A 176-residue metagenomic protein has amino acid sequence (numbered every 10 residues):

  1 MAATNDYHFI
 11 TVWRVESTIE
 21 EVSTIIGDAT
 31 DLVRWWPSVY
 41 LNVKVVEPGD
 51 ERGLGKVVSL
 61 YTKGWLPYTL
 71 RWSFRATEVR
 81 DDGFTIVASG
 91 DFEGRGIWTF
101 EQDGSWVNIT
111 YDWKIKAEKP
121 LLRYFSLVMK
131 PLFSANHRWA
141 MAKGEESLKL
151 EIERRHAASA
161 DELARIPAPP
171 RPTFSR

Functional and structural regions predicted by a protein language model:
M1-D50, I166-R176: Hydrophobic ligand-binding cavity/cleft-lining segments
D6-R14, V57, R71, G83 (+2 more regions): Intrinsic-disorder/low-complexity, polar/charged segments enriched in Ser/Thr/Lys/Arg/Asp/Glu/Gln
T11-W13, V45, W72-E78, R95-Q102 (+1 more regions): Hydrophobic/aromatic beta-strand elements that line small-molecule binding cavities or substrate pockets in beta-rich
I19-E20, P48-G53, T77-D82, T99-N108 (+1 more regions): A short, structured loop/turn motif at beta-sheet edges
V22-I26, L32, V58-L60, A76 (+2 more regions): Hydrophobic pocket/interface hotspot
K56-W65, G83-G90: Short beta-strand segments that buttress and anchor functional surface loops
V87-K143, L148-L150, S159: Beta-strand/loop substructures that line and gate deep hydrophobic ligand-binding cavities in soluble
E145-R176: Short, highly charged C-terminal tails/helix-capping segments
